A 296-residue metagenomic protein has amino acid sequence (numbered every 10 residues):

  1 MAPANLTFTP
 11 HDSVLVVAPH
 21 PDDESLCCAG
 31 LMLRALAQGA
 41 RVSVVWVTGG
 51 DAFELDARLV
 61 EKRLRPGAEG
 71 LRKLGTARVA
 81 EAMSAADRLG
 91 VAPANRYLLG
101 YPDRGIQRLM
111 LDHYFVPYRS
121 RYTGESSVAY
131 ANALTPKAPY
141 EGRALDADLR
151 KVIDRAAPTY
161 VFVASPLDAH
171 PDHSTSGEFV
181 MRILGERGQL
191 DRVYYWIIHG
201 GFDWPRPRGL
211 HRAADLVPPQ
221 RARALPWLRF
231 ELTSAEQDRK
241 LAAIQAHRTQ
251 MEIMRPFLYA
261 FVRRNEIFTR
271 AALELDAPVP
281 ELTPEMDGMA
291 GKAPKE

Functional and structural regions predicted by a protein language model:
M1-A156, M181-D191, A224, A235 (+5 more regions): Active-site rim/loop-helix segments in enzyme catalytic domains that contact anionic ligands
P19, L99-P102, V163-L167, I198: Short, well-ordered beta-to-alpha junction loops that form the rim of enzyme active sites and present histidine/acidic
E24-L26, A52-E54, P166-H173, D203: Active-site environment of divalent metal-dependent phosphoester hydrolases
E69-R72, A164-L167, L225-E231: Active-site rim elements
L149-L167, H173: Proline-aspartate-enriched helix->loop->beta-strand connector
P171-L184: Short Gly/Thr/Asp-enriched flexible loops that form oxyanion-binding sites at enzyme active sites
R187-L210: Short, flexible loop segments at boundaries between secondary-structure elements
R206-M251: A conserved mid-domain beta-alpha-beta active-site/ligand-binding segment of alpha/beta enzyme cores
